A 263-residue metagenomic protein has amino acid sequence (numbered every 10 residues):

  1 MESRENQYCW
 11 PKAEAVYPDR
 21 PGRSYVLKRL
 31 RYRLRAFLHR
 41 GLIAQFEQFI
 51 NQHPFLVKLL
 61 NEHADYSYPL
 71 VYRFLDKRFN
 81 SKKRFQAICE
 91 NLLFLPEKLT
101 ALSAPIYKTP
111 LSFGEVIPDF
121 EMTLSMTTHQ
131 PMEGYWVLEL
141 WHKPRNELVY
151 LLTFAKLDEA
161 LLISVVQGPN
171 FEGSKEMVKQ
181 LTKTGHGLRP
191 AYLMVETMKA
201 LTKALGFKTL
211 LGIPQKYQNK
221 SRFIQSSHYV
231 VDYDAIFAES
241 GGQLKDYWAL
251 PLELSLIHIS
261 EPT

Functional and structural regions predicted by a protein language model:
M1-Q180: Non-catalytic substrate-recognition and accessory regions of acyl/acetyltransferase enzymes
E2, N80, S226-V230, S260: Short, structured coil/loop segments at alpha-helix boundaries
L59-L60, R73, Y192-L193, T202-K208 (+1 more regions): Noncatalytic linker/hinge segments flanking ATPase motor cores
L148-L151, A155-G242: Acyl-donor binding region in acyl/amide transferases
I213-K216, Q243-S255: Acidic carboxylate-rich catalytic motifs and surrounding loops in phosphoryl-/glycosyl-chemistry enzymes
S255-T263: Residue-level detector of conserved catalytic or cofactor/ligand-binding positions in enzyme active sites
